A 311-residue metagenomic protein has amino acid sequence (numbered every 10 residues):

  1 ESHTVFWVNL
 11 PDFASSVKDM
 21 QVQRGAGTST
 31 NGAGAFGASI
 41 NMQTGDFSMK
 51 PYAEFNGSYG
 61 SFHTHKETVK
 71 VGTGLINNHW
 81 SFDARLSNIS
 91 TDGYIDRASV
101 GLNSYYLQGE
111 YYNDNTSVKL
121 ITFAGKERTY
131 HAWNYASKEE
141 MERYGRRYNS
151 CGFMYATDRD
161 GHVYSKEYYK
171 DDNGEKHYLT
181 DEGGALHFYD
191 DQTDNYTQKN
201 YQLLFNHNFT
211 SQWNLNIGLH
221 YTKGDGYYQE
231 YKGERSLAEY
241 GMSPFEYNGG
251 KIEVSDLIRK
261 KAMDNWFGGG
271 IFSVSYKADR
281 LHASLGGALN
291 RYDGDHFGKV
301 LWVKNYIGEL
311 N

Functional and structural regions predicted by a protein language model:
E1-R24, E140-E142, S150: Short acidic/polar hinge/loop motifs at secondary-structure boundaries that mediate gating or recognition
G27-S29, A38-G74, R85-D96: Short strand-turn segments of transmembrane beta-barrel domains in outer membranes, especially the first one or two
Y52, N78-F82, N115-L120, Q212-L215 (+1 more regions): Repeated loop/turn-to-beta-strand initiation elements of outer-membrane beta-barrel proteins
G57-H63, L75, N88-D92, N113-N115 (+4 more regions): Transmembrane beta-strands of outer-membrane beta-barrel pores
S58-K66, S87-Y112, A132, N173-N206 (+1 more regions): Outer-membrane beta-barrel proteins
K66, F82, T91-R97, E127-W133 (+6 more regions): Outer-membrane beta-barrel proteins
S117-Q202, Q229-R259: Acidic/polar loop-and-plug regions of large Gram-negative outer-membrane beta-barrel proteins
N195-N311: Face-selective signature of the C-terminal outer-membrane beta-barrel domain
